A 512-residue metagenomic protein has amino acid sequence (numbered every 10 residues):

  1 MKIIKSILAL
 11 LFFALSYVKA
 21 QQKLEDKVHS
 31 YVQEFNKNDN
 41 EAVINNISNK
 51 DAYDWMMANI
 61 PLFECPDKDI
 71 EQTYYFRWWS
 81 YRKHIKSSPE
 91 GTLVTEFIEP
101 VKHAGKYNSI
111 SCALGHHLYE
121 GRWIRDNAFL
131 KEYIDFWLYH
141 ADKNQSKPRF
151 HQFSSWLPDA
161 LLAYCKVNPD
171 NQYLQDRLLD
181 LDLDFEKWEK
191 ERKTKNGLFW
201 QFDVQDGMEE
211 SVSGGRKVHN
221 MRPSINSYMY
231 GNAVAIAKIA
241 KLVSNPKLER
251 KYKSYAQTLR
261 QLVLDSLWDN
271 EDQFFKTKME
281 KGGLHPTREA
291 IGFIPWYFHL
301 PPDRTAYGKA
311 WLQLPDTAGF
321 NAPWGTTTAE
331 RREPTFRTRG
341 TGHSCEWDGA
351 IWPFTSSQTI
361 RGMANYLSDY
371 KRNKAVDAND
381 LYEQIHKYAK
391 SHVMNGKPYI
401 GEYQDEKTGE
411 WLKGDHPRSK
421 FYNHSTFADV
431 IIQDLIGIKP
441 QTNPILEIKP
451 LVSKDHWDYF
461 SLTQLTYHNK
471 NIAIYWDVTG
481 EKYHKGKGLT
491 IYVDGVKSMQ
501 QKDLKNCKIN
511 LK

Functional and structural regions predicted by a protein language model:
M1-Q22: Bacterial Sec-dependent N-terminal signal peptides
K19-G105, N171-Y173, D182-K187, K238-K247 (+3 more regions): Acidic/polar, glycine-enriched structural segments that form the non-catalytic walls/loops of the carbohydrate-binding
L24, D69-Q72, F76-K83, K106-K143 (+3 more regions): Substrate-binding cleft of carbohydrate-active enzyme catalytic domains
L24-I44, D51-D54, K143-W156, E186-S254 (+5 more regions): The feature captures the catalytic groove of carbohydrate-active enzymes
E71-K106, W123-K147, K187-M221, Q261-I351 (+3 more regions): Extended glycan-interaction surfaces of carbohydrate-active proteins
V101-K131, I291-D303, S356-D369, A375-L381 (+1 more regions): Alpha-helical support elements that line or immediately flank enzyme active sites and cofactor-binding pockets
V243-M279, G308-K470: Non-catalytic carbohydrate-binding regions of carbohydrate-active enzymes
D458-K512: C-terminal beta-sandwich/jelly-roll accessory domains of carbohydrate-active enzymes
